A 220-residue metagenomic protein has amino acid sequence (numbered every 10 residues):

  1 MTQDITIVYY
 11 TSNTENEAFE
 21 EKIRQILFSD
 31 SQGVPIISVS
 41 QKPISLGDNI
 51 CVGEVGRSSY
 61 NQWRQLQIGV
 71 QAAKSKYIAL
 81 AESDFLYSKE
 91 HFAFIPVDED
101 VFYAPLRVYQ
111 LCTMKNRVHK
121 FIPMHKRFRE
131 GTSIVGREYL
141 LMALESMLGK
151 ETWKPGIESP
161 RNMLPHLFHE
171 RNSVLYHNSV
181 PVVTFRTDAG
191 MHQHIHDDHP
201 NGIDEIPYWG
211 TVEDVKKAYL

Functional and structural regions predicted by a protein language model:
M1-K22: N-proximal low-complexity "stem/linker" segments adjacent to membrane-targeting elements
D4, G33-V34, L46: A generic structural signal for alpha->beta connector loops
V8-S12, S40-K42, C51-E54, P105-R107: Short loop/turn segments at strand-loop or loop-helix junctions that form parts of catalytic or ligand-binding pockets
E21-V34: Short, acidic, metal-binding catalytic loop of nucleotide-sugar glycosyltransferases
S38-K74, H91-A93: Active-site-proximal specificity loops/subdomain of glycosyltransferases
I78: Short aromatic/hydrophobic "clamp" motif used to bind/position activated sugar donors
E82-L86: The conserved acidic donor/metal-binding loop of glycosyltransferases
F92-V212, K216-Y219: Conserved catalytic core of nucleotide-sugar-dependent glycosyltransferases
